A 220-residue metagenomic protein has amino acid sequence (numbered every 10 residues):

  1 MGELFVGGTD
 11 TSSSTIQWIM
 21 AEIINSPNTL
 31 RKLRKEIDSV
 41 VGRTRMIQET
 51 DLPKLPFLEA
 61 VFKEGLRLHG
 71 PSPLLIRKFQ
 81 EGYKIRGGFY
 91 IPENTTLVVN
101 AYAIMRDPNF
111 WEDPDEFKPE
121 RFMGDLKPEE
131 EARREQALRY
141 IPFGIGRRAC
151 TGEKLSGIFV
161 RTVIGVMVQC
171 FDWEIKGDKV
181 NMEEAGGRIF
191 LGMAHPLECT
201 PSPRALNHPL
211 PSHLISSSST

Functional and structural regions predicted by a protein language model:
M1-E36, G65, T95-N100, I141-P142 (+2 more regions): Central I-helix of cytochrome P450 enzymes
V6, I47-P56, I85-Y90, A132-R133 (+2 more regions): Conserved, non-catalytic sequence blocks in retroelement Pol enzymes and Pol-derived host proteins
T11, T96, A103-M105, R147-R148 (+3 more regions): Conserved beta-strand elements of beta-rich interaction domains across eukaryotes, especially beta-propellers
P27-T29, E153-L191, A205: Cytochrome P450 heme-binding "Cys pocket" and the immediately downstream C-terminal segment
I47-F89, P108: Conserved cytochrome P450 K-helix E-x-x-R motif and the immediately C-terminal K′/meander segment
H69, V99-E131, I215: Conserved cytochrome P450 K-helix/beta-meander segment immediately N-terminal to the heme-binding cysteine loop
G124-V160, G186: Cytochrome P450 heme-thiolate "Cys pocket" and heme-binding signature region
G192-T220: C-terminal helix/juxtamembrane-tail motif
